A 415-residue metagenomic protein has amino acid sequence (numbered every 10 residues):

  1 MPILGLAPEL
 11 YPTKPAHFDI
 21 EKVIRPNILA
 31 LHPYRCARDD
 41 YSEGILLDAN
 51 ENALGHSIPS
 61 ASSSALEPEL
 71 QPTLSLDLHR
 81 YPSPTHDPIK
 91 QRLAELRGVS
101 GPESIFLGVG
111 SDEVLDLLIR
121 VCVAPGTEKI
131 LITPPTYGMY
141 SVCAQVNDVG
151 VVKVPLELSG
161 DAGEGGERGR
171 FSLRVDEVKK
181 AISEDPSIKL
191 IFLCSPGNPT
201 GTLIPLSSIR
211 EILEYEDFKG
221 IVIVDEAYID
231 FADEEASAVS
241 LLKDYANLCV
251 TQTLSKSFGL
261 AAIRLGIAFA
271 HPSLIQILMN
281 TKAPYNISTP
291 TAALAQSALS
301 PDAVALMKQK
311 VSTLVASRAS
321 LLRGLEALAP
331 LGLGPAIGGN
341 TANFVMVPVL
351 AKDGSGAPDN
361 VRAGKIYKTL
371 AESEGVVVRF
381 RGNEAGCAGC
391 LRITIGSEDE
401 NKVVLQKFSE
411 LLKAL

Functional and structural regions predicted by a protein language model:
P2-T85, L173, S187: N-terminal "arm"/small-domain region of PLP-dependent enzymes with the aminotransferase-like
L76-D217, Y228-Y245, C249: Conserved core of the PLP fold type I
S207, D359, E372-S373, N383-L415: PLP-dependent enzyme catalytic core of the Aspartate aminotransferase-like
N247-P330, A336-I337: PLP-dependent aminotransferase class I/II
T251, P335-N340, F380-N383: Short beta-strand
A262, T341-A342, A385-G389: Short acidic/glycine-enriched loop/turn segments that link adjacent beta-strands
V315, L328-S373, I395-S397: Conserved PLP-binding catalytic core of the aspartate aminotransferase-like
